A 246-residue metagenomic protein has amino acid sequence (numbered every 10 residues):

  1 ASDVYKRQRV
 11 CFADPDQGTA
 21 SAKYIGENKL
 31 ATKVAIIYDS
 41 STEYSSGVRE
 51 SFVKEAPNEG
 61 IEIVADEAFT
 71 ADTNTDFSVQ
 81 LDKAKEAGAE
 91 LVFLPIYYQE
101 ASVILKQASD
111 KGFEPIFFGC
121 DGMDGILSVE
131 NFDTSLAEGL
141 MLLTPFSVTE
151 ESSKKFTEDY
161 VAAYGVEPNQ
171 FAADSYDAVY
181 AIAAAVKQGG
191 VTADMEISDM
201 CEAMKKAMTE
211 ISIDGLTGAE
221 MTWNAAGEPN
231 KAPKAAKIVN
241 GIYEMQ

Functional and structural regions predicted by a protein language model:
S2-Q246: Extracytosolic ligand-binding ectodomains
